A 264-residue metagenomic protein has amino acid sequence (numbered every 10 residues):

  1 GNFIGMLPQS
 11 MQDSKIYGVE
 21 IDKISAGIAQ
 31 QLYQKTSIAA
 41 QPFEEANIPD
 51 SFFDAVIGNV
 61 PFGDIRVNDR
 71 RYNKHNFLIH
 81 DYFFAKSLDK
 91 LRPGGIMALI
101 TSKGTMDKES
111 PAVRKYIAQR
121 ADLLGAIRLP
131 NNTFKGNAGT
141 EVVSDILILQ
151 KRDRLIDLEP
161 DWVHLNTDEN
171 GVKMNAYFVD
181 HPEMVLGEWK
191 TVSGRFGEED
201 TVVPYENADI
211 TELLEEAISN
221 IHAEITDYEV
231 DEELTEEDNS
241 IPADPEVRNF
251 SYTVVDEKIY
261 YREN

Functional and structural regions predicted by a protein language model:
G1-G58, G63-I65, F77, G94 (+2 more regions): Conserved S-adenosyl-L-methionine
V19-K23, I28, N76-K135, V142-L149: Conserved Class I SAM-dependent methyltransferase catalytic core
E45-I48, N132-G136: A short acidic, often aromatic-flanked loop/helix-cap motif at beta-alpha or helix-coil junctions that lines enzyme
P61, N131, R152: Flexible loop residues that form catalytic and substrate-binding hotspots at small-molecule/glycan-binding clefts
D64-I65, M106, I156: Short glycine-rich, flexible loops that bind phosphorylated cofactors or substrates
R70-H75: Short glycine-enriched, charge-decorated loop/helix-capping segments at active-site entrances that position
G136-T235: Flexible, glycine-/basic-rich loop-and-beta segments that form/coincide with the SAM-dependent methyltransferase
H222-N264: Charged, often flexible domain-edge or linker segments that flank or initiate folded functional domains
